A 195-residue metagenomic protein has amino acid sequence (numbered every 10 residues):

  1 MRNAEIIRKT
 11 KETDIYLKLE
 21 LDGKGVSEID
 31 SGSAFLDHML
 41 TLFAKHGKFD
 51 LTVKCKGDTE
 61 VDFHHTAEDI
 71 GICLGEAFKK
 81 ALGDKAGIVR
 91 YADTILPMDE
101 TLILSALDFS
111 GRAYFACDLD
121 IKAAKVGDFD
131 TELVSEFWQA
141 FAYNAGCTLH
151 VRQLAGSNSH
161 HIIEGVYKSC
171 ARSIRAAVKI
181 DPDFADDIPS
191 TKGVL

Functional and structural regions predicted by a protein language model:
M1-L195: Structural preference for solvent-exposed beta-strand-turn elements and adjacent flexible terminal/loop segments within
